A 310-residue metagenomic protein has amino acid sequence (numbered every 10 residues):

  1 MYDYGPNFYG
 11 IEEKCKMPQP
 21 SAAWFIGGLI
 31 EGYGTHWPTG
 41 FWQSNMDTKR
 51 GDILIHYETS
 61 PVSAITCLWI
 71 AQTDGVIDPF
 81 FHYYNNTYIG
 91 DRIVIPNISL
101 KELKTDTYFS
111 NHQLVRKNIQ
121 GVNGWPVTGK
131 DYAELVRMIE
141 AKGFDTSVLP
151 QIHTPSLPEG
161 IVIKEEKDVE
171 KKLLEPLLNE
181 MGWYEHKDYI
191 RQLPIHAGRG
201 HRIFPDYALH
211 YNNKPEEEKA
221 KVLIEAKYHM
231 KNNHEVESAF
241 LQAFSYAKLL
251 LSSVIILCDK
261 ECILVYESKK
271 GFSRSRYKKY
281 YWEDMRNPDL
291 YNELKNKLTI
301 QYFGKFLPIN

Functional and structural regions predicted by a protein language model:
M1-R50, T59-V62, V127-V148: Compositionally biased, charged N-terminal/linker segments
E12-E13, A71, L209, A226: Hydrophobic side chains in beta-strands
K49-R50, T59, Q151-V254, C262-N310: A short, conserved, highly charged catalytic patch centered on acidic carboxylates
A64-Y132: Aromatic- and Lys/Arg-enriched surface recognition patch
N111-M138, D289-N310: C-terminal interaction surface of TIR/SEFIR-family domains
